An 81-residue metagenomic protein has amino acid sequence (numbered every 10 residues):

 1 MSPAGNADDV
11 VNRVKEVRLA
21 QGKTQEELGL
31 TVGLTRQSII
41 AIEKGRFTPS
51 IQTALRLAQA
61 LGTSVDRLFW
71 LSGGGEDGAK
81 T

Functional and structural regions predicted by a protein language model:
S2, F69-T81: Short, charged recognition helix plus adjacent turn of helix-turn-helix-like nucleic-acid-binding domains
D8, L19-A20, T48: Short amphipathic helical patch at the helix-1/turn junction of helix-turn-helix
N12-T31: Short basic helix-loop element that most often maps to the first helix and adjoining turn of HTH DNA-binding modules
E27, S38, R67: Residues in the helix-turn-helix
L34-F47: Recognition helix of helix-turn-helix/homeodomain-like DNA-binding domains that insert into the DNA major groove
Q52-R67: DNA major-groove recognition helix of helix-turn-helix/homeodomain DNA-binding modules
